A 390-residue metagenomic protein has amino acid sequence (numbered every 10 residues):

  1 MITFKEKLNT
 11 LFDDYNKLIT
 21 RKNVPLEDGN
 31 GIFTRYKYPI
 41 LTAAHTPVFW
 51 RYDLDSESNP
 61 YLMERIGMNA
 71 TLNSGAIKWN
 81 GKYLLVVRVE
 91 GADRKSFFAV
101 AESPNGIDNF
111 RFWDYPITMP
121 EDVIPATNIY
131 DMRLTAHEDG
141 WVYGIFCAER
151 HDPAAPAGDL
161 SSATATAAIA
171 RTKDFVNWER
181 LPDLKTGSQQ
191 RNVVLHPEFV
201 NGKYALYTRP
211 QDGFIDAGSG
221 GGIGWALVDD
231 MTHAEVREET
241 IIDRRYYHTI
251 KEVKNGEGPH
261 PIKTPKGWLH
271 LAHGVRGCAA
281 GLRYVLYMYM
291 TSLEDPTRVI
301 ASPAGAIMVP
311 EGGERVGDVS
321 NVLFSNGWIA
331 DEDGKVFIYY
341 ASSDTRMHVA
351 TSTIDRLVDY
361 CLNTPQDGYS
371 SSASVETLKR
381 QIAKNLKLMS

Functional and structural regions predicted by a protein language model:
M1-N73, I77-T127, A136-V194, E198-V253 (+2 more regions): Beta-rich carbohydrate-recognition and catalytic domains
H260: Active-site/ligand-binding surface loops and adjacent short beta/alpha elements that line catalytic pockets across
G312, I329-G334: Well-ordered alpha/beta subsegment
L323-G327: Extended, compositionally biased non-globular segments
F337: Short, surface-exposed ligand- or partner-binding patches at beta-edge/loop junctions that are enriched in aromatics
